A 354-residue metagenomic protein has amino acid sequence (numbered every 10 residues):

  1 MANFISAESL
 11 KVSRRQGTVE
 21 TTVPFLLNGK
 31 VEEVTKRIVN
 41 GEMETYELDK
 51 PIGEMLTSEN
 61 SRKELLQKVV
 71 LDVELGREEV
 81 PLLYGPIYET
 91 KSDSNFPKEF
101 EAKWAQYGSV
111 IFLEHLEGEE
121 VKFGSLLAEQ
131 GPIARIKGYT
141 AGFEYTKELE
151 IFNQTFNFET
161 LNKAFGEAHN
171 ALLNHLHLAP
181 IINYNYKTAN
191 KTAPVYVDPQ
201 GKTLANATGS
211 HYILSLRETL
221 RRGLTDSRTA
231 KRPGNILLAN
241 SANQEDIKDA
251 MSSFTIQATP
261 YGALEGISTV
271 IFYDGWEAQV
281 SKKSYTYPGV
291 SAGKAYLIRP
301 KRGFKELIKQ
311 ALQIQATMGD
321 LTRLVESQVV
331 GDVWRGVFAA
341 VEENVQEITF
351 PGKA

Functional and structural regions predicted by a protein language model:
M1-N60, G352-A354: Intrinsically disordered, low-complexity terminal tails
N40-L83, G303-Q315: Short N-terminal signal/transit or membrane-insertion segments and the immediately adjacent low-complexity/disordered
T57-Y139: Assembly/oligomerization interface modules of large self-assembling protein complexes
S125-Y186, E326-V333: Long, contiguous amphipathic alpha-helices that act as assembly "spine/axial" helices in icosahedral shell and virion
Y139-A141, R228-N235, V325-S327, Q346: Structural beta-strand/beta-sheet cores of well-ordered domains, especially the beta-sheet scaffolds that support
Y186-G262: Extended, solvent-exposed, turn-rich assembly/linker loops in the middle of proteins
K248-A354: Sequence/fold signature of self-assembling virion shell proteins
